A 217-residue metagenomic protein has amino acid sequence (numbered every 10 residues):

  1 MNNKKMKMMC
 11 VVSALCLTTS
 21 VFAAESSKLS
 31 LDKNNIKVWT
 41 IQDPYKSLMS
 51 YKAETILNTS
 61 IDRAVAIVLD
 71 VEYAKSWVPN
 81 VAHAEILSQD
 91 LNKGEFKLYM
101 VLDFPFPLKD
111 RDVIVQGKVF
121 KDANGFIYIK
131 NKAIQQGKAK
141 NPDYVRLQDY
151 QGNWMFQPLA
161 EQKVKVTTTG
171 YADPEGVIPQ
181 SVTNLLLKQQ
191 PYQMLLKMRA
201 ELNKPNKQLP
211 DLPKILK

Functional and structural regions predicted by a protein language model:
M1-V11: Bacterial N-terminal signal peptides that target proteins for export
C10-S20: Bacterial N-terminal signal peptides
A24-K217: Eukaryotic helix-grip
